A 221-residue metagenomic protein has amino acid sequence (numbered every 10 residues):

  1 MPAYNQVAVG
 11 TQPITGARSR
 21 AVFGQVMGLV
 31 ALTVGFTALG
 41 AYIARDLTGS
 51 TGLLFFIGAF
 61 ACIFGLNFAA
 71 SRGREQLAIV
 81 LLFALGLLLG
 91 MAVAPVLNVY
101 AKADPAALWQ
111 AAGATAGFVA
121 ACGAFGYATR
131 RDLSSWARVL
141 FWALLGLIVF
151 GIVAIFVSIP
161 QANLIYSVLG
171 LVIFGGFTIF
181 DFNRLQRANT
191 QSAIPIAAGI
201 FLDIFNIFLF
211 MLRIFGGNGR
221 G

Functional and structural regions predicted by a protein language model:
M1-G221: A hydrophobic alpha-helical transmembrane-helix feature that marks the membrane cores and membrane-interface segments
